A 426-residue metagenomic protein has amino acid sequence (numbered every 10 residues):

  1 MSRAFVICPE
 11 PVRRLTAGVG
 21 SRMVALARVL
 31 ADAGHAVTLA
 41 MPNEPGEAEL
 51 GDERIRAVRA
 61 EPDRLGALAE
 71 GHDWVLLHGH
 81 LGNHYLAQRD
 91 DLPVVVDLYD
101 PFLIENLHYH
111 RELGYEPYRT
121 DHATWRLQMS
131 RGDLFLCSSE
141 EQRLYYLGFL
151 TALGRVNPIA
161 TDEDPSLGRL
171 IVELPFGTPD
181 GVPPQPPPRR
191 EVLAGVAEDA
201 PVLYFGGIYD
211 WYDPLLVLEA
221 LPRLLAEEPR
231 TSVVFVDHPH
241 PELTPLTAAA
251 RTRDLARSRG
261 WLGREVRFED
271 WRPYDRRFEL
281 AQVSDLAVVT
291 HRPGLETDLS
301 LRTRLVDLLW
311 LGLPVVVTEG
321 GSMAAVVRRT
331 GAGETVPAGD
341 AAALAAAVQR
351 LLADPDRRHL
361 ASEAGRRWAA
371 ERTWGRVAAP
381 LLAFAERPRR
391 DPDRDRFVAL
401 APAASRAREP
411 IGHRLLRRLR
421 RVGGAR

Functional and structural regions predicted by a protein language model:
M1-P45, L216, R223-A226, E409-R426: N-terminal subdomain of nucleotide-sugar transferases
F5-C8, T178-V182, V192-Y212, V217-L221 (+1 more regions): Conserved donor-binding/catalytic core segment of Leloir-type glycosyltransferases
L65-E70, S130, P273-D285, W310 (+1 more regions): Short acidic alpha-helix that forms the nucleotide-activated donor recognition element in Leloir-type transferases
Y115-F135, R143, I159-P165: Membrane-proximal helix-turn-helix segments that form the acceptor-binding/catalytic region of lipid-linked
S166-L167, R357, R366-R426: C-terminal amphipathic helix plus adjacent low-complexity, charged tail appended to glycosyltransferase catalytic
D237, L246-F278: Nucleotide-activated donor-binding/catalytic signature segment of Leloir-type glycosyltransferases, i.e., the conserved
L286-V289, D307-T318: Short hydrophobic beta-strand element within catalytic cores of glycosyltransferases and related nucleotide-activated
R329-T330, E334-A341, R350-D356: Conserved acidic donor-binding segment of nucleotide-sugar-dependent glycosyltransferases
